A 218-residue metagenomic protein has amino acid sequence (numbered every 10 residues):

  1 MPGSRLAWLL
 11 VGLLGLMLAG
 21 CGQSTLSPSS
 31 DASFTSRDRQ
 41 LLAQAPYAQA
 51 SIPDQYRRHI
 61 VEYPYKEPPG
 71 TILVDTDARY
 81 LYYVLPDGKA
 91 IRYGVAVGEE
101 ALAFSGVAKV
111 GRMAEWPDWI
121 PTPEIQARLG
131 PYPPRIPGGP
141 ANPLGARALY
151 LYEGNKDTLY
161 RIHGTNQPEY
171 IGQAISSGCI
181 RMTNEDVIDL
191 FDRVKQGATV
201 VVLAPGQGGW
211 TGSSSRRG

Functional and structural regions predicted by a protein language model:
M1-L10: Bacterial N-terminal signal peptides that target proteins for export
L14-G15, G172: Residue-level signal for mature regions of secreted extracellular proteins and peptides
G15-L42: Bacterial Sec signal peptide processing site at the extreme N-terminus
S33-H59: N-terminal low-complexity, Pro/Thr/Ser-rich intrinsically disordered segments that act as propeptides or flexible
Q49-Y160, G208-G218: Gly/Pro-biased beta-strand-loop elements
Q55-R57, Y170-G178: Short, basic/aromatic beta-hairpin or loop at an interaction surface
I180, E185-G218: N-terminal targeting pre-sequences for secretion and organelle import
